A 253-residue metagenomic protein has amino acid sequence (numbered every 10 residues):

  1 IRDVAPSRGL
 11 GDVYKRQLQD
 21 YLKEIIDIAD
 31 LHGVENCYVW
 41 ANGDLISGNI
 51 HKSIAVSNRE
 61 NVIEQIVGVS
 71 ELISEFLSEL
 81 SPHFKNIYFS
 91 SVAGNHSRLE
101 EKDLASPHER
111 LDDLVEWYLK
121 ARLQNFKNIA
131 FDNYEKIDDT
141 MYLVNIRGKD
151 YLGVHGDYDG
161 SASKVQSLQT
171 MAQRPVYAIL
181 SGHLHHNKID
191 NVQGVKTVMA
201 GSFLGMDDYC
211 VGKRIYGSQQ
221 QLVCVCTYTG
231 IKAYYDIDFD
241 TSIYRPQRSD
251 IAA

Functional and structural regions predicted by a protein language model:
I1-L10, Y14: Single conserved hydrophobic/aromatic residue that forms the stacking wall/gate of nucleotide- or nucleobase-binding
R2-D3, N95-S97, H155, H183-H185: Histidine-centered active-site/metal-ligand motif
G9, A41, V92, L180 (+1 more regions): Short glycine/serine/threonine-biased micro-segments
L10, V34-C37, V176: Local beta-strand N-terminus motif with an aromatic residue
K15-N125: Core catalytic region of metal-dependent phosphoesterases/phosphodiesterases, especially metallo-beta-lactamase-like
I87-N95, A130-T140: Acidic carboxylate-rich catalytic motifs and surrounding loops in phosphoryl-/glycosyl-chemistry enzymes
E109-D113, K120-K127, N133-D138, R147-I243 (+1 more regions): Conserved beta-sheet core of the metallophosphoesterase superfamily
Y142-V144: Membrane-interfacial catalytic/cofactor-binding modules of polytopic membrane enzymes
